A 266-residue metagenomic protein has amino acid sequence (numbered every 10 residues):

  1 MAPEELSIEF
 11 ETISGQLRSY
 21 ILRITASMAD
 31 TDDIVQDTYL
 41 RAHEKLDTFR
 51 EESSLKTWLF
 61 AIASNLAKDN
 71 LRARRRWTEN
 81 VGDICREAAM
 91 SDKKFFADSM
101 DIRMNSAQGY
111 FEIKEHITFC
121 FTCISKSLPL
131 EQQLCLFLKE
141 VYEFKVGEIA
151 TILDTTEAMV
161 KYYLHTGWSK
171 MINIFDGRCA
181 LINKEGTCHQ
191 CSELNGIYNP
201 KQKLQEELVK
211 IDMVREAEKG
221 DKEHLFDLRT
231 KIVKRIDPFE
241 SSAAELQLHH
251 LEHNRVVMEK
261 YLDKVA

Functional and structural regions predicted by a protein language model:
M1-S19: A short, charge-rich alpha-helical start-of-domain segment used by transcription regulators
E4, I8, E79-L130, G147-Y162 (+1 more regions): Intrinsic, short, N-terminal disordered tails of RNA polymerase sigma-factor systems
E11, L22, K139-V141: Short amphipathic helical patch at the helix-1/turn junction of helix-turn-helix
L17, I21, T31-A42, I62 (+2 more regions): Short, small-hydrophobic-rich alpha-helical interface motif
Y39-H43, S53-I84, L164, W168: Σ70-family region 2.3-2.4 aromatic/basic alpha-helix that recognizes the −10 promoter and nucleates DNA melting
D47-E51: Short alpha-helix-to-loop micro-motif enriched in aromatics/charged/Gly
C135-L136: A short pre-motif secondary-structure segment
